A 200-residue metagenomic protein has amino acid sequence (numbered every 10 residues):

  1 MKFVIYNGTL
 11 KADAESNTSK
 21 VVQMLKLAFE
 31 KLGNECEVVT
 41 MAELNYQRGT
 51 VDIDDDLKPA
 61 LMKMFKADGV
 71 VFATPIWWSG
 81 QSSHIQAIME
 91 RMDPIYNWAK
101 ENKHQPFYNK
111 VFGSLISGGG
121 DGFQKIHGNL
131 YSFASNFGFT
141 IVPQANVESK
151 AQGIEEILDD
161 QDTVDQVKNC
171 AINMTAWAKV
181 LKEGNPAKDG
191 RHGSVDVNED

Functional and structural regions predicted by a protein language model:
M1-N102, I157-D200: N-terminal beta1-alpha1-beta2 submodule of the flavodoxin-like/Rossmannoid cofactor-binding fold
V4-N7, V38, A42, S114-S117 (+3 more regions): Ligand-binding pocket scaffold of soluble enzyme catalytic domains
D13, D121-G122, Q152-I154: A short beta-to-alpha transition loop/helix N-cap that caps and shapes the active-site region
L57-A60, W77, F137-G138, N146-S149: Bulky hydrophobic/aromatic packing residues
R91, G128-N129, S149, K182: Amphipathic, positively biased hydrophobic alpha-helical segments used for protein targeting and membrane insertion
K103-V147, D162-D165: Short, glycine-/small-residue-rich phosphate/pyrophosphate-handling segment
Y108-V111, Q152-I154, R191: Short alpha-helical linear motifs
